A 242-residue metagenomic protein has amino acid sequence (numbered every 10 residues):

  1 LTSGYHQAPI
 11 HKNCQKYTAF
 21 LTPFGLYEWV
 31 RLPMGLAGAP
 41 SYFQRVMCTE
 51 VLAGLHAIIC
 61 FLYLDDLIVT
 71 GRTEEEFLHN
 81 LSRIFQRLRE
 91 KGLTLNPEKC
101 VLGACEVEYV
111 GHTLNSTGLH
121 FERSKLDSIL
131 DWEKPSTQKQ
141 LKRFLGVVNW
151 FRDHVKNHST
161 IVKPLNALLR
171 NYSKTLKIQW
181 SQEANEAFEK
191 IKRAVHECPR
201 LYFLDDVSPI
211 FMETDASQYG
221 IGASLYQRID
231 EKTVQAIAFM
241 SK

Functional and structural regions predicted by a protein language model:
L1-K242: Retroelement reverse transcriptase polymerase core
